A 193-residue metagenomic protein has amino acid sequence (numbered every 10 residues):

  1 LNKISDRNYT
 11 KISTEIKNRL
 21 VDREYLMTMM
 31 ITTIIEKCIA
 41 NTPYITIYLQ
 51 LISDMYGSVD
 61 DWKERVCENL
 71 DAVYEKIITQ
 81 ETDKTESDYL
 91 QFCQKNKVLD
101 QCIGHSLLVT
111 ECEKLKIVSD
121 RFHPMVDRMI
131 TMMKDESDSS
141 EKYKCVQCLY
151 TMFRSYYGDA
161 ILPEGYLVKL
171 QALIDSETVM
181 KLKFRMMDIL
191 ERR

Functional and structural regions predicted by a protein language model:
L1-R193: Alpha-helical interaction scaffolds
